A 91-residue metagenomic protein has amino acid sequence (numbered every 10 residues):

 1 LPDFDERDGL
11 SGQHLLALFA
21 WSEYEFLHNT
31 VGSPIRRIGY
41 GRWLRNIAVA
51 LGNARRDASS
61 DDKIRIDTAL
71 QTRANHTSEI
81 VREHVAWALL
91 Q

Functional and structural regions predicted by a protein language model:
L1-E23, I66: Non-heme iron-sulfur electron-transfer modules
A17-R36: Surface-exposed acidic, glycine/proline-enriched linker/cap segments that occur as 15-30-residue helix-coil
E25-N29, S59-A74: Amphipathic alpha-helical scaffolding segments comprising HEAT/armadillo-like alpha-solenoid repeats
P34-I38, T72-I80: Short coil turns that connect the paired helices of HEAT/ARM alpha-solenoid repeats
I47, V85-A86: Conserved hydrophobic register position within alpha-solenoid helical repeats
